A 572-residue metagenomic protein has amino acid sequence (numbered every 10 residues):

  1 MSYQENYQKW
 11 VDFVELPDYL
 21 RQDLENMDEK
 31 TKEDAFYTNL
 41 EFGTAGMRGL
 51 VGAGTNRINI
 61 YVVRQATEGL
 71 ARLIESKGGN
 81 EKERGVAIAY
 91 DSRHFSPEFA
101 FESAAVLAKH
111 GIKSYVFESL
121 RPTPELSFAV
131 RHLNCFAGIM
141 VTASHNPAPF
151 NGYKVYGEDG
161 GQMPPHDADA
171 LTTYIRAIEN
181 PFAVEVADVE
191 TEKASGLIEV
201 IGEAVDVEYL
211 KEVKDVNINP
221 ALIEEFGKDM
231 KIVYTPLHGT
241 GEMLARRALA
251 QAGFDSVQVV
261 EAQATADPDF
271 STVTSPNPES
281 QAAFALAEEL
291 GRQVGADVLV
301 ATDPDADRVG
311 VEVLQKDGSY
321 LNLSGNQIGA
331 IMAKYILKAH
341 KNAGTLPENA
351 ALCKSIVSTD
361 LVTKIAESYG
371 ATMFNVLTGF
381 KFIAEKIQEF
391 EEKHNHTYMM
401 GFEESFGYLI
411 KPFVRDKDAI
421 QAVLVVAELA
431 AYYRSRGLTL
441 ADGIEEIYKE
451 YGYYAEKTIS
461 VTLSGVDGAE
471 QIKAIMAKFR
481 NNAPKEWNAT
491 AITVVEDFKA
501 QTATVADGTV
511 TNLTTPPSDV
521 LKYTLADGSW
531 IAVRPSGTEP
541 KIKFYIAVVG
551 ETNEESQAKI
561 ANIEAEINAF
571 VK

Functional and structural regions predicted by a protein language model:
Y3-S103, I198-D229, T514: An N-terminal, well-structured beta->alpha segment
T31-L40, N151-A285, E289: Gly/Ser/Thr-enriched, mixed-charge loops and adjacent short helices that form phosphate/oxyanion-binding elements
F36-N56, A143-N146, P236-L244, A248 (+4 more regions): Conserved phosphate/anionic-ligand binding catalytic regions in large, soluble enzymes, centered on
G85-D91, K231-Y234, M243, L409: Short glycine-rich or small-residue beta-strand-to-loop segments that form or flank ligand, phosphate, metal/Fe-S
A87-F150, Q251, D255-G310: N-terminal small/polar loop signature for handling phosphorylated ligands or for N-terminal nucleophile
F99-L107, F150-G157, D307-N326, V362: Short Gly/Thr/Asp-enriched flexible loops that form oxyanion-binding sites at enzyme active sites
Y156-A187, N326-N349, K354-I365, A419 (+1 more regions): Glycine-rich phosphate-binding loop plus the immediately following alpha-helix
R292, A296-V298, S319-L321, A339-R534 (+3 more regions): Phosphate-binding and adjacent anionic-ligand microenvironments
